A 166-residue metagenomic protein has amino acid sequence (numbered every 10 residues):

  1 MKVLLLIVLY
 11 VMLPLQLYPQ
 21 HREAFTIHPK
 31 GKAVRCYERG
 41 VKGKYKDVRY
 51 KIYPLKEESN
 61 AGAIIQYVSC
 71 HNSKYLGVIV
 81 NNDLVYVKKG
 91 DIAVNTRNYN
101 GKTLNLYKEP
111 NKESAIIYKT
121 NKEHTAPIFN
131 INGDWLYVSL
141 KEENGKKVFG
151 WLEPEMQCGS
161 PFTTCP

Functional and structural regions predicted by a protein language model:
M1-V3, D83: N-terminal capping/interface segment
V3-L15: Sec-dependent N-terminal signal peptides
Y10, L17, R97-Y99, K119-T120 (+2 more regions): Functionally constrained cores in energy, signaling, and assembly domains
Q20-G43, E57, I64-N111, A115 (+1 more regions): Boundary regions of SH3-family modules and the immediately adjacent low-complexity/disordered segments in eukaryotic
G40-A61, K108-G133: SH3/SH3-like (including bacterial SH3b) beta-barrel domains that bind proline-rich motifs or cell-wall ligands
L136: Surface-exposed aromatic
